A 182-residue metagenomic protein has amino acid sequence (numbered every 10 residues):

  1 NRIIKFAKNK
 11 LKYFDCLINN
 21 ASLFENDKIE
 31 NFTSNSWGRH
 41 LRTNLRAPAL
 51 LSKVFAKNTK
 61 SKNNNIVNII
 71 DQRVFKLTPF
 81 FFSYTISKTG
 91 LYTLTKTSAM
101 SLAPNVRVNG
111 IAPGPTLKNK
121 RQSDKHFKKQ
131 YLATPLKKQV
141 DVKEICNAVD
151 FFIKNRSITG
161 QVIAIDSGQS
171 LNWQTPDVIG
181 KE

Functional and structural regions predicted by a protein language model:
I3, I18, L51-F55, T59 (+2 more regions): Hydrophobic positions on the long internal alpha-helix of Rossmann-like NAD(P)-dependent oxidoreductase domains
N20-E25, G168: Conserved NAD(P)H cofactor-binding loop of Rossmann-fold oxidoreductase domains
K28-I29, S36-G38, Q130: Substrate-binding pocket helix/loop in short-chain dehydrogenase/reductase
N65-G90, T95-A103, P115, Q169: Catalytic loop of short-chain dehydrogenase/reductase
K76, T159-E182: Short C-terminal tail/terminal secondary-structure segment of NAD(P)H-dependent dehydrogenase/reductase domains
Y92, L102-T116, I158-I165: Conserved Rossmann-fold SDR core element
V142-I165, S170: C-terminal substrate-recognition "lid" of short-chain dehydrogenase/reductases
